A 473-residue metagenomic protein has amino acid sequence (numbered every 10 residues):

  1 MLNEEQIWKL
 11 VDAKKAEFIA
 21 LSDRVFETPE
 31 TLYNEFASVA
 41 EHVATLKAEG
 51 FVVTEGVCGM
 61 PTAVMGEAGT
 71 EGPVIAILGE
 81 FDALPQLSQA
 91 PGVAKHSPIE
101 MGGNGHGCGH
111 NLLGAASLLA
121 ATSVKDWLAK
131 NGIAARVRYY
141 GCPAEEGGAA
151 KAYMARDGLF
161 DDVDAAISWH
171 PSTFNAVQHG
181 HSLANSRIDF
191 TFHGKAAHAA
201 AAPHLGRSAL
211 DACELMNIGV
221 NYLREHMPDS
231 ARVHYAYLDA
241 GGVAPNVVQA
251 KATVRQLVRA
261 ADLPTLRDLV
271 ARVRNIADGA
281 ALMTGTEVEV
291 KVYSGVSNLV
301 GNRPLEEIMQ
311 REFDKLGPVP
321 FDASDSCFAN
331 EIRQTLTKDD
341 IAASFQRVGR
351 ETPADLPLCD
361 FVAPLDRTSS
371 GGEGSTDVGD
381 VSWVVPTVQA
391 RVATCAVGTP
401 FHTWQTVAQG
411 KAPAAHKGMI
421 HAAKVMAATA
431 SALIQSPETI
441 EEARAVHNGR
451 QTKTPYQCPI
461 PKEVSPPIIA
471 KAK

Functional and structural regions predicted by a protein language model:
L2, A20-R24, K95-G103, F192-A200 (+3 more regions): A short small-residue
L2-H106, N111, A115-R136: Acidic/His- and Gly-rich active-site-bordering loop/insert found across diverse amide/peptide-bond hydrolases
N3, K14-L21, N34-T45, P73 (+18 more regions): General structural feature for long, well-ordered alpha-helical segments within catalytic domains of soluble enzymes
V25, G66, I77, H110 (+8 more regions): Divalent metal-coordination and catalytic microenvironments
E30-T31, Y140-A144, Y293-N298: Conserved short loop/turn motifs at secondary-structure junctions
T62, L84-Q86, V93-G105, N111-L112 (+2 more regions): Histidine/acidic-residue-rich, glycine-tolerant segments that coordinate divalent metal ions
A76-L78, L87, H193, A390-A393: Non-cysteine beta-strand/loop elements that form the S-adenosyl-L-methionine
E214-K473: Metal-dependent amide/peptide-bond hydrolase catalytic core, centered on the "pita-bread" metallohydrolase fold
